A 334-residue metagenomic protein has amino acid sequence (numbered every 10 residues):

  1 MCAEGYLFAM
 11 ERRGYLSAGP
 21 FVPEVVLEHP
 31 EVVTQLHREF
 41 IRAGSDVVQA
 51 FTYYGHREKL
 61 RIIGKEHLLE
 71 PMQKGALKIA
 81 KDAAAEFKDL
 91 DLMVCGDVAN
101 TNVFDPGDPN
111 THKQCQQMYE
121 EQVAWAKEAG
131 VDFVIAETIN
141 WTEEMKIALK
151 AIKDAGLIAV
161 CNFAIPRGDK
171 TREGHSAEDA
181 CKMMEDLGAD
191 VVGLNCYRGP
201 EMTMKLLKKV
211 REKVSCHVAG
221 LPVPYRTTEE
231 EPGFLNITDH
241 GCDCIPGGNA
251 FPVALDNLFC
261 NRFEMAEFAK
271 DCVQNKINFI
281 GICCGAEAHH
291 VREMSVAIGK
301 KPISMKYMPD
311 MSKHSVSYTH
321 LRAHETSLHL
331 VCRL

Functional and structural regions predicted by a protein language model:
M1-E28, Y53-L60, D89-Q114, A155-G168 (+1 more regions): N-terminal small/glycine-rich loop or linker at the start of catalytic domains across soluble metabolic enzymes
E4, F40, A80, V134 (+2 more regions): Conserved, mostly hydrophobic/aromatic
F21-E28, V47-L69, V131-M145, E287: Glycine-rich, proline-tolerant flexible connector loops at the mouths of alpha/beta enzymes
V47, E66-Q73, L77-K127, V131-F133: Active-site beta->alpha loop and helix N-cap motifs at the rims of alpha/beta catalytic domains
D132-N140, V191-R198, C283: Catalytic beta/alpha-barrel core
N140-K153, G199-R211, E287-M294: Active-site-adjacent beta->alpha loops and helix N-cap segments on the catalytic face of soluble alpha/beta enzymes
E287-D310: C-terminal helical cap(s) of enzyme catalytic domains, especially alpha/beta-barrels
T319-T326: Conserved small/polar residues in nucleotide/adenosyl-binding loops
